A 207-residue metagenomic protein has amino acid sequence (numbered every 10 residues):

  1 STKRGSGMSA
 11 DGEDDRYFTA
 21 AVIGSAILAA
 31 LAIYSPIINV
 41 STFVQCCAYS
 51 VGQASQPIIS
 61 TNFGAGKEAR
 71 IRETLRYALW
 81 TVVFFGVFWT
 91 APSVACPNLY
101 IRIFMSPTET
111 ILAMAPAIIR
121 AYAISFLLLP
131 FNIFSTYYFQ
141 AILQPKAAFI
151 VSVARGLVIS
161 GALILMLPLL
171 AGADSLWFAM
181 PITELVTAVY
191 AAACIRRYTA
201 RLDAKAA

Functional and structural regions predicted by a protein language model:
S1-M8, Y17-F18, V22, I59-S125 (+1 more regions): Short alpha-helical transmembrane segments in multi-pass integral membrane proteins
F18-T42, E109-A117, Q144: Interfacial/gating helices of multi-pass transporter permease domains
I33-A91, A95-P97, L129-V151: Small-residue-rich hydrophobic transmembrane alpha-helices
Y49-G52, Y122-A141, A147-G156, L163 (+1 more regions): Short runs within selected transmembrane alpha-helices of multi-pass transporters and secretion channels
I103, V158-I159: Alpha-helical transmembrane segments of compact multi-pass small-molecule transporters, enriched in specific families
